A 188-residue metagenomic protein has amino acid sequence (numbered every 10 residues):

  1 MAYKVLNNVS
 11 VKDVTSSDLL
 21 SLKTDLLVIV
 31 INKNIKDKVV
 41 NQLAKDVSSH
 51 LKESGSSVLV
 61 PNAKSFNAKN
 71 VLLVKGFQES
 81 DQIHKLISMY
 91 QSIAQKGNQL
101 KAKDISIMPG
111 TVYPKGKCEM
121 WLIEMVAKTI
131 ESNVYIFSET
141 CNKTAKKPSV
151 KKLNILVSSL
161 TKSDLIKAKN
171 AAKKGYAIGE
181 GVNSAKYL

Functional and structural regions predicted by a protein language model:
M1-L188: Glycine-/small-residue-enriched capping loops at alpha/beta junctions
